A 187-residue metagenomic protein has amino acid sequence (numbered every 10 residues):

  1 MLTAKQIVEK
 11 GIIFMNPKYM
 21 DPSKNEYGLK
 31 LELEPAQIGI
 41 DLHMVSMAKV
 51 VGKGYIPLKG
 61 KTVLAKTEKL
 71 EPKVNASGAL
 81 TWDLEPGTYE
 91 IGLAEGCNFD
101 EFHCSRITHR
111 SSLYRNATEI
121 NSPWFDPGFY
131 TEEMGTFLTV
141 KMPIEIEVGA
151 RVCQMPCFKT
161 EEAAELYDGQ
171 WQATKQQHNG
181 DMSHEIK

Functional and structural regions predicted by a protein language model:
M1-K187: Non-catalytic terminal segments and appended small domains
